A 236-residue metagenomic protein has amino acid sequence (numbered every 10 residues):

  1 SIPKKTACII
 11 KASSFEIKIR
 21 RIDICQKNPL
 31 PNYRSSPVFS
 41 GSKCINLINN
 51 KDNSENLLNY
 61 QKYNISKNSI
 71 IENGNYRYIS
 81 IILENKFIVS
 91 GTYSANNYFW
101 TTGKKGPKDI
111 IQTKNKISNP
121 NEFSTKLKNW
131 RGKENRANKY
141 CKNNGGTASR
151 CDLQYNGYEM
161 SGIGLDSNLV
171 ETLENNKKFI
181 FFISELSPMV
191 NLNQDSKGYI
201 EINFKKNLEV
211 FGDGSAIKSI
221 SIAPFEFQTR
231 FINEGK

Functional and structural regions predicted by a protein language model:
S1-K236: A short, solvent-exposed, low-complexity linear motif enriched for acidic/polar residues with Pro/Gly/Ser/Thr
